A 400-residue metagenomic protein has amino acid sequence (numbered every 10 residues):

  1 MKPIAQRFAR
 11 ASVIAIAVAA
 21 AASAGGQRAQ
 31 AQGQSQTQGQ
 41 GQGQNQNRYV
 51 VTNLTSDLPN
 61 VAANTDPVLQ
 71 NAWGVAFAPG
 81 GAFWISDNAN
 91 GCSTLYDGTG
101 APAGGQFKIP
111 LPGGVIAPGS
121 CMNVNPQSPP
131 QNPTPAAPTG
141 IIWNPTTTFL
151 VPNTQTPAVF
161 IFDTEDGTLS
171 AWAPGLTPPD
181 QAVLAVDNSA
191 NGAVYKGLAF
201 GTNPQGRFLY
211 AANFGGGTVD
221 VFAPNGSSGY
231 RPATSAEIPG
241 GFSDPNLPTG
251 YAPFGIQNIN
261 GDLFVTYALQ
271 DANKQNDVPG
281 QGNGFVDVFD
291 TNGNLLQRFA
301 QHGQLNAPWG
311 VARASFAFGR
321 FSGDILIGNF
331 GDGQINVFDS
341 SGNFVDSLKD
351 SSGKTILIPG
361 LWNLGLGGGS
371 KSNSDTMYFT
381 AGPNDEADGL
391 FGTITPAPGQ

Functional and structural regions predicted by a protein language model:
M1-I4, A21-A24: A general, composition-driven signal for non-globular sequence regions
K2-I14: Bacterial N-terminal signal peptides that target proteins for export
A5, A19, A29-A31: Intrinsically disordered, low-complexity regulatory segments in tyrosine-phosphorylation signaling proteins
A11-S23: Bacterial N-terminal signal peptides
G26-Q400: Sequence/structural signature of beta-propeller domains
